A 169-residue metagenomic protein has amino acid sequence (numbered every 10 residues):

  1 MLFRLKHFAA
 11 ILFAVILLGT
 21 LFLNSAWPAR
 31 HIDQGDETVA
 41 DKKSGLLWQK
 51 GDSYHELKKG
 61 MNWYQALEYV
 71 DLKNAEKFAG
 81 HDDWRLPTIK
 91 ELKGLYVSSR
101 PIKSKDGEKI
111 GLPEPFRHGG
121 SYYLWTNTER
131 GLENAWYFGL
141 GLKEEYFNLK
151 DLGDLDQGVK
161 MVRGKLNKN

Functional and structural regions predicted by a protein language model:
L2-F13: Bacterial N-terminal signal peptides that target proteins for export
I11-L21: Bacterial N-terminal signal peptides
F22-A26: Membrane-interface motif at the C-terminal end of an N-terminal transmembrane signal
W27-W84, G158-V162: Extracellular adhesion/carbohydrate-recognition regions
R30-D33, R117-H118, D154: Short solvent-exposed loop/turn micro-motifs enriched in small/polar/acidic residues
L67-D83, I89-G139: An exposed tryptophan-centered "aromatic clamp" motif
E145-L149: Carbohydrate-recognition loop of C-type lectin domains
D151-N169: Short, structured beta-strand segments at or near domain termini in extracellular proteins/domains
